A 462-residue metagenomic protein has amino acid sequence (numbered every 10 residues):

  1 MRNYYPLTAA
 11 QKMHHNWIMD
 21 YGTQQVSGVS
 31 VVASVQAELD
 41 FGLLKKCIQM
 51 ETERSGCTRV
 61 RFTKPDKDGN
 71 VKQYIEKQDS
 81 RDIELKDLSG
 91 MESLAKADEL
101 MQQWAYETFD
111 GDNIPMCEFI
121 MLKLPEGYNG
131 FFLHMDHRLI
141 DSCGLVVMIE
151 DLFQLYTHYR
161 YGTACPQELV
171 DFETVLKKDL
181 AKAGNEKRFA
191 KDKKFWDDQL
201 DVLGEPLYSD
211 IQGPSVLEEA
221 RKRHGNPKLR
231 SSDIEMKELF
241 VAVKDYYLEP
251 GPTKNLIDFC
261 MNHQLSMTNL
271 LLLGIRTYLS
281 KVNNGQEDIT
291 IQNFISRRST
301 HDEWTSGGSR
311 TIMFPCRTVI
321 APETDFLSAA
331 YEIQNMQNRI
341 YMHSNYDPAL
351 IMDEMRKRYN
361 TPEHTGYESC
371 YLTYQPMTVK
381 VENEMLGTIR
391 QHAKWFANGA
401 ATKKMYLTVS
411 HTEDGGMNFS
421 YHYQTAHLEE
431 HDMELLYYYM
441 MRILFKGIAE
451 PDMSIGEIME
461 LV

Functional and structural regions predicted by a protein language model:
M1-S30, V35, F41, T58 (+8 more regions): Acyl-thioester-dependent acyl-group transfer interface
M1-Y21, C47-M91, F172-A242: Short amphipathic alpha-helices and their capping loops
R2-P6, M91, Q103, P115-T174 (+1 more regions): Active-site-proximal acidic secondary-structure segment that organizes catalysis
Y4-I18, A95-E99, L145-V146, L239-N255 (+2 more regions): AMP-binding/adenylate-forming domain of the ANL superfamily
T8, L44, S55, F119 (+9 more regions): Generic structural signal for small/hydrophobic residues in well-ordered secondary structure, especially within
G28-S30, T58-T63, E107-M121, G162-E168 (+9 more regions): Flexible, Gly/Pro-enriched loop and linker segments at secondary-structure and domain junctions
T52-L133, I140-C143, A242-L248: Acyl-thioester-dependent condensation/acyltransferase catalytic cores
G144-L145, I149-E150, M267-R276: Short amphipathic alpha-helical segments
